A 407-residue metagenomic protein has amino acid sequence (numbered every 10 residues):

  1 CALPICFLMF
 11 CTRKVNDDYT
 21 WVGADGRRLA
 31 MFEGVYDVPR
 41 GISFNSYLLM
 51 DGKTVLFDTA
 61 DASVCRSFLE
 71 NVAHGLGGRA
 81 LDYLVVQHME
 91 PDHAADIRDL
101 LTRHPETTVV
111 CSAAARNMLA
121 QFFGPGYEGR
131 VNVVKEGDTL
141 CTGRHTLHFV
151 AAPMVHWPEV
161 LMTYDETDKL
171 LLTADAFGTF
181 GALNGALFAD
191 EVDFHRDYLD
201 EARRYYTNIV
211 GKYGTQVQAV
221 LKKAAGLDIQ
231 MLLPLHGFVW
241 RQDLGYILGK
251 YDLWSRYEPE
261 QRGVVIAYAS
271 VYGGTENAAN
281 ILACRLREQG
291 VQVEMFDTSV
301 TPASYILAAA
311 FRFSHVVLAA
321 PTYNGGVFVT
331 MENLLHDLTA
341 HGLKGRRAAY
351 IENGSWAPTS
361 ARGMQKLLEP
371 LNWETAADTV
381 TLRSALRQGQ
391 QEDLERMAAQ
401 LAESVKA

Functional and structural regions predicted by a protein language model:
C1-L3: Short, small-residue-biased leader/transition segments that mark boundaries at the very start of proteins
T12-H74, M162-D165, K169-T173, V264 (+1 more regions): Conserved beta-strand hairpin/beta-sheet module of binuclear metal-dependent hydrolase folds, prominently
R13-D17, C111-V160, Q216-A219: Metallo-beta-lactamase
G52, S63-V110: Active-site metal-binding motif and surrounding structural segment of the metallo-beta-lactamase
F57-T59, L81-M89, V109-S112, L171-D175 (+1 more regions): Active-site neighborhood of phospho(di)ester-bond hydrolases with catalytic His/Asp-centered motifs
D96, T301-I306: Short acidic active-site motifs
H156-V160, A176-G211, S255-P259: Active-site-proximal loop/helix segment associated with metal-binding centers of metalloenzymes
L183, F194-L232, H236-V239, I281-F296 (+1 more regions): FMN-binding flavodoxin-like domain, especially the glycine-rich phosphate-binding loop
